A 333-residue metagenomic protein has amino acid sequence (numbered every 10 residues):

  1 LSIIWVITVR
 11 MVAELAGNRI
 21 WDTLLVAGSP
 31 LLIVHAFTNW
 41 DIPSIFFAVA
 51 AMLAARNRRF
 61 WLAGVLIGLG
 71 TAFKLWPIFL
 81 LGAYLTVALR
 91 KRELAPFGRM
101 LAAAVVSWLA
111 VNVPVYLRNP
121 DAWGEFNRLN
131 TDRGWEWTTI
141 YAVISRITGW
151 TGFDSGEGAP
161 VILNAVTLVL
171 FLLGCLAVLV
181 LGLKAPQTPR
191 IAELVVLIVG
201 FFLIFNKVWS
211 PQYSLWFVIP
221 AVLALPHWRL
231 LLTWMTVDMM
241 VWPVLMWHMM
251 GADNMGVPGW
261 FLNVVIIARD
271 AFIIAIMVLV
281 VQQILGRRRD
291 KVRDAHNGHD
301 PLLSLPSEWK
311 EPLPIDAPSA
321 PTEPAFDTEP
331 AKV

Functional and structural regions predicted by a protein language model:
L1-R19, L24, A48, L173-L181: Transmembrane-helix motifs of polytopic, lipid-linked glycan transferases
I3, L24-G28, L32-A50, F73 (+1 more regions): Multi-pass, polyprenyl lipid-linked donor-dependent membrane glycosyltransferases
W40-I42, V65-V87, A110, I204-Y213: Transmembrane helices and adjacent periplasmic/lumenal helix-loop junctions of polyprenol-phosphate-dependent
S44-F60, V199: Specific aromatic-rich, kink-prone transmembrane helix
F79-V106, L117: Perimembrane helix-loop-helix junctions
V115-S145: Extracytoplasmic catalytic-loop and juxtamembrane helix elements of membrane-embedded, polyprenol/dolichol-linked
G134, I140-I204, R288-V333: Aromatic/glycine/proline-enriched transmembrane-helix motif characteristic of membrane-embedded glycan-assembly enzymes
T233-V333: Aromatic-enriched
